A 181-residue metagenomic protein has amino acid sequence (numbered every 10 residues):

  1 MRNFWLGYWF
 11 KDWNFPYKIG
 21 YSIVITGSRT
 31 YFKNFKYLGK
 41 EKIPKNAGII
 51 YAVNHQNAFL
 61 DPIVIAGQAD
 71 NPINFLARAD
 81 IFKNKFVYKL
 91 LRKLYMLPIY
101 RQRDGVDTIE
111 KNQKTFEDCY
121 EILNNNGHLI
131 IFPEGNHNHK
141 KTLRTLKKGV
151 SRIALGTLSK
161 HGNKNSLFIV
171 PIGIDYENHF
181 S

Functional and structural regions predicted by a protein language model:
M1-F15: Short, compositionally biased "basic patch" segments
D12-V24, S28-S181: Soluble catalytic domains of membrane acyltransferases
